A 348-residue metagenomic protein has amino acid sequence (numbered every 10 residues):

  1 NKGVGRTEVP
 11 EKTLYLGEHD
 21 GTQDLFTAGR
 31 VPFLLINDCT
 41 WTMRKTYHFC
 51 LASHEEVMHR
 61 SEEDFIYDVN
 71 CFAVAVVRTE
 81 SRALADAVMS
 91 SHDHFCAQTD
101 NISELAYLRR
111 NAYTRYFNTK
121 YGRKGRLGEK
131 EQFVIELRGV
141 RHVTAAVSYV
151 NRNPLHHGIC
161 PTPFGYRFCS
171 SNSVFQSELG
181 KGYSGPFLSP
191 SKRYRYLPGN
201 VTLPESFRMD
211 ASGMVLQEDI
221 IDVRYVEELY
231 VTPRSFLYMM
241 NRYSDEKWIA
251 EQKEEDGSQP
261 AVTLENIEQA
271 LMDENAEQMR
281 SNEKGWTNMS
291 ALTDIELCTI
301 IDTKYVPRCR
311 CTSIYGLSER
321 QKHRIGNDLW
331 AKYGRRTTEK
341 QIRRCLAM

Functional and structural regions predicted by a protein language model:
K2-M89, T99-M348: Short Pro-Cys-Gly-centered "Cys-loop" motif that presents a nucleophilic cysteine in a tight turn
